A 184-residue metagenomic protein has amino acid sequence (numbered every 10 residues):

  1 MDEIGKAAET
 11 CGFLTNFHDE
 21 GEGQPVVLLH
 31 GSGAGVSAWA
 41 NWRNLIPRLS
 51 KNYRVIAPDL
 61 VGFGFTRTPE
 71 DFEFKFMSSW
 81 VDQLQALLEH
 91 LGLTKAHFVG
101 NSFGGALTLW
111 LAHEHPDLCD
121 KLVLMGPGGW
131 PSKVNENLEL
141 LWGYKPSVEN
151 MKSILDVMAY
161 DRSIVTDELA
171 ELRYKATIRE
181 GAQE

Functional and structural regions predicted by a protein language model:
M1-L14: N-terminal cap/lid segment of alpha/beta-hydrolase-fold proteins
F13-R67: Conserved HGGG/HGGXW glycine-rich cap/lid loop of the alpha/beta-hydrolase fold
P25, N52-R54, G92-H97, L118-K121: Structural signature of beta-strand start/N-cap positions in the alpha/beta core of ABC transporter nucleotide-binding
H30-S32, A96, G100-G105: Conserved alpha/beta-hydrolase "nucleophile elbow" surrounding the catalytic nucleophile
P47, A57-V99: Active-site loop/oxyanion-hole signature of alpha/beta-hydrolase fold enzymes
T66, S102, G126: Catalytic nucleophile serine of serine hydrolases, specifically the conserved "nucleophile elbow" pentapeptide
A106-E114, L118-S153: Flexible "cap/lid" loop of the alpha/beta hydrolase fold
K145-E184: Conserved alpha/beta-hydrolase catalytic His-Asp/Glu region
